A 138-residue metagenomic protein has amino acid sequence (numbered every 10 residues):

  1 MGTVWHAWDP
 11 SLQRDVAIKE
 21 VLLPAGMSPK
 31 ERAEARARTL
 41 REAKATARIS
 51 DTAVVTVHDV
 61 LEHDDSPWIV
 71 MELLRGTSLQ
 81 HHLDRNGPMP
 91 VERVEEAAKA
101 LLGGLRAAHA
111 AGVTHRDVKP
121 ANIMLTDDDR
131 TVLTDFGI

Functional and structural regions predicted by a protein language model:
T3: Conserved N-lobe ATP-binding subsite of Hanks-type protein kinase domains, especially the beta3 VAIK lysine
W8-V16: Conserved N-lobe loop of protein kinases adjacent to the ATP-binding glycine-rich P-loop
L22-R48: AlphaC helix of the eukaryotic protein kinase fold
V60: Activation-segment/catalytic-loop signature of the eukaryotic protein kinase fold
D64-S78, H82: Conserved short submotifs of the Hanks-type protein kinase catalytic core that shape the nucleotide-binding pocket
A97-A98: Activation segment signature within eukaryotic-like protein kinase domains
L101-V113: Protein kinase catalytic-loop region centered on the HRD/HxD motif
